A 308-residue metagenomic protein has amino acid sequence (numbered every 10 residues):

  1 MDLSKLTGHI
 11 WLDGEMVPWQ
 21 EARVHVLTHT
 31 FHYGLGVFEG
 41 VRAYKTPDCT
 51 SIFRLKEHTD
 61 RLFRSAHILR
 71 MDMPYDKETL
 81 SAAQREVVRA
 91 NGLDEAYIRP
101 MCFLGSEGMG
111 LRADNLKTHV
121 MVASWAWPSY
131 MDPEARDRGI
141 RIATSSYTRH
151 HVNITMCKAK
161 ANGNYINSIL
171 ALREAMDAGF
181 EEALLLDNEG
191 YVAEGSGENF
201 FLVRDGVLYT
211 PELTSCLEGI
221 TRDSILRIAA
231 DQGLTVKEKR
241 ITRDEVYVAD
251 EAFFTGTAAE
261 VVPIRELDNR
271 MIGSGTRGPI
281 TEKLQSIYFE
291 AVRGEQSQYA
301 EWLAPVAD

Functional and structural regions predicted by a protein language model:
M1-Y75, A82-E86, M109-D308: Helix-start/capping segments and mature chain N-termini
L80-G108, W125: Short, acidic/charged, Gly/Pro-enriched secondary-structure junctions
